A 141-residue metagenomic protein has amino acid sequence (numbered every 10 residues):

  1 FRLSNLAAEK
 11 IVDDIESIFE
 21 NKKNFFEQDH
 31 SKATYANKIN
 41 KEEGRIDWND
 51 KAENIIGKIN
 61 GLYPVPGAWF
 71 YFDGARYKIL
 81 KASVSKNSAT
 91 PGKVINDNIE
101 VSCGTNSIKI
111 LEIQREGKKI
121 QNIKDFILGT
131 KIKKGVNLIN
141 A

Functional and structural regions predicted by a protein language model:
F1-S85: Active-site-proximal loop/hinge segments within enzyme catalytic domains
N49-A141: An anion-binding loop in the catalytic cleft
